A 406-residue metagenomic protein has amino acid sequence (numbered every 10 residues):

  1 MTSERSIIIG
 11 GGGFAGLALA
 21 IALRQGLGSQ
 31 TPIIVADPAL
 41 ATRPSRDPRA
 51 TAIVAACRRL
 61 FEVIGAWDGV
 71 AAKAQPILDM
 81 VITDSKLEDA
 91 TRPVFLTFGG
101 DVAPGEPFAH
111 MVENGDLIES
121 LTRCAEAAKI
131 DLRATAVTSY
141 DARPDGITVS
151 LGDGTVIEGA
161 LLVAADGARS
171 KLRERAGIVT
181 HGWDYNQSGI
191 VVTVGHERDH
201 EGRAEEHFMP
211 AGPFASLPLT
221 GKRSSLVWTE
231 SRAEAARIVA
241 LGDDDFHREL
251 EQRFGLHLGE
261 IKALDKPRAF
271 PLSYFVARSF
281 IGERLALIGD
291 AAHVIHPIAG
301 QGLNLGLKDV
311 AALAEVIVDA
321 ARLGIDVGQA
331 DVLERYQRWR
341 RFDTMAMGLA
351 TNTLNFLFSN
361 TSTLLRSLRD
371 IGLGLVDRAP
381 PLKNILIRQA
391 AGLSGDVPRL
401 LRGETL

Functional and structural regions predicted by a protein language model:
T2-G13: Beta1/beta-strand and adjacent pyrophosphate-binding region of the FAD-binding site in flavoprotein oxidoreductases
T2-S3, K73-R175, W183-S188, D243: Conserved N-terminal helical subregion
G16: N-terminal Rossmann-fold NAD(P) dinucleotide-binding loop
R24-R49: Glycine-rich FAD pyrophosphate-binding loop
R46-L87: N-terminal FAD cofactor-binding segment of flavoenzymes
F61, T148, V156, L161-P267: Conserved FAD-binding catalytic core of PHBH/FMO-like flavoproteins
A236-D331: FAD/FMN-dependent oxidoreductases across multiple families
E315-L406: C-terminal helical "tail/cap" subdomain of flavin- and related membrane-associated enzymes
